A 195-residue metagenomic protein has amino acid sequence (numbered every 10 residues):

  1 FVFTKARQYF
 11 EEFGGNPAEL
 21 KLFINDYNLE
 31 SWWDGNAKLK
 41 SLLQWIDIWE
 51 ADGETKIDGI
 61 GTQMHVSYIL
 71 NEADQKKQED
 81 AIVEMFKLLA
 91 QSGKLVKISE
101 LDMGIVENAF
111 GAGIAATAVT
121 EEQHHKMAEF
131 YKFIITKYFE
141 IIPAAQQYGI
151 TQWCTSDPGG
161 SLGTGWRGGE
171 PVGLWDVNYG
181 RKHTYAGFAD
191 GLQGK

Functional and structural regions predicted by a protein language model:
F1-L39, V96-V106, Q146-T155: Aromatic-lined carbohydrate-recognition surfaces of secreted/lumenal glycan-active proteins
Q8, Q44-I48, A186, D190: Charged/polar, solvent-exposed surface patches and flexible loops
G14, E19-K94, F110-F133: Extracellular glycoside hydrolase catalytic/binding regions
K77-L95, D102-K195: Aromatic-rich peripheral "rim/lid" segments of glycoside hydrolase catalytic domains that contact and position glycan
